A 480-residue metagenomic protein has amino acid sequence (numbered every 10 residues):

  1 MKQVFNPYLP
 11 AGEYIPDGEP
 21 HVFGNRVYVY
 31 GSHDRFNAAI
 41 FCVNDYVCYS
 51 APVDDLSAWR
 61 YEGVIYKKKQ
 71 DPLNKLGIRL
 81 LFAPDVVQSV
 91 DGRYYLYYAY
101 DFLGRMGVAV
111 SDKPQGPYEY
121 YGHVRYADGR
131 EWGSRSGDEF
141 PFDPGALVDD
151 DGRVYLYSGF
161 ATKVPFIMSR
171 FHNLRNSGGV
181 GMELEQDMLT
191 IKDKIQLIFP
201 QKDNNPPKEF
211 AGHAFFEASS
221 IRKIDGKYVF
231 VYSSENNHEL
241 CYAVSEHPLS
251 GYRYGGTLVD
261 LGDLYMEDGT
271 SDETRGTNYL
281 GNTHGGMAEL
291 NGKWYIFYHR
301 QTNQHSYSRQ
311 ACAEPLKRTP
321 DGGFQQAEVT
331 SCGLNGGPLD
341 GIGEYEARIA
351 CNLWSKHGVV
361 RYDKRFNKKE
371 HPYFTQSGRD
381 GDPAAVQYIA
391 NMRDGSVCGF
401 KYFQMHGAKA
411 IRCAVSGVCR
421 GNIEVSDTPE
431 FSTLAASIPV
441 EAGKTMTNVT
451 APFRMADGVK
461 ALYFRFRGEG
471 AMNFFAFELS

Functional and structural regions predicted by a protein language model:
M1-S480: Carbohydrate-active catalytic/glycan-binding domains of CAZyme proteins, especially the secreted or lumenal ectodomains
